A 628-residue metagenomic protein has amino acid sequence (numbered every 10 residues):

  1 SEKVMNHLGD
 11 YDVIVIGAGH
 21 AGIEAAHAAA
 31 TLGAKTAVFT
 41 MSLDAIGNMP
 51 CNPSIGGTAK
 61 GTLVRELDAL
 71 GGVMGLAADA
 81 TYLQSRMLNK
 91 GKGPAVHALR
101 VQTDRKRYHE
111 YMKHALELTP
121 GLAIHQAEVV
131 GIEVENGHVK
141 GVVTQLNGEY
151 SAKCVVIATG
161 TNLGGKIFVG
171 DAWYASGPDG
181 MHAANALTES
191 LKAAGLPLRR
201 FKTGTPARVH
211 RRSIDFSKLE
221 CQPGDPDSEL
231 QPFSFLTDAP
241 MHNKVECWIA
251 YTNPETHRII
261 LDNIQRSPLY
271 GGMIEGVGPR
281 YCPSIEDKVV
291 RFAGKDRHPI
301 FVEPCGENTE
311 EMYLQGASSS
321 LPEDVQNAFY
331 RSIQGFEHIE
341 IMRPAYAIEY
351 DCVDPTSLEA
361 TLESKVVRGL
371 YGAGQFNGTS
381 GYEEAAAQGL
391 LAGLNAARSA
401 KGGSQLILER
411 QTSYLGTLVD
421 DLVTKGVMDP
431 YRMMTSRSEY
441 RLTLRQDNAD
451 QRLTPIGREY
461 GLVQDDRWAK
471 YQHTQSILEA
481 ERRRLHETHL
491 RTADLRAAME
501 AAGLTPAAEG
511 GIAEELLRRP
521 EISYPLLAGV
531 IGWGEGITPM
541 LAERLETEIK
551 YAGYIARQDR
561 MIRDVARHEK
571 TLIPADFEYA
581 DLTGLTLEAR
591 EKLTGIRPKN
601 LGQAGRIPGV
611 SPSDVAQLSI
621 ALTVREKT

Functional and structural regions predicted by a protein language model:
H7-A21: Beta1/beta-strand and adjacent pyrophosphate-binding region of the FAD-binding site in flavoprotein oxidoreductases
G9, Q145-C154: Core beta-strand elements of the Rossmann-like FAD/NAD(P) dinucleotide-binding domain in flavoenzyme oxidoreductases
A25-E135, L146, A158-A175, H182-L187 (+2 more regions): Conserved N-terminal/central alpha/beta ligand/cofactor-binding core
S42-D44, K60, M87, T188-N327 (+4 more regions): An anion/pyrophosphate-binding glycine-rich loop and adjacent beta-alpha core in soluble alpha-beta enzymes
C154, T159-L163, L321, Q334: Glycine-/small-residue-rich beta->alpha transition segments that form the dinucleotide
Y313-T379, I407-D420, T538-K592, R597: A glycine-rich dinucleotide-binding beta-alpha-beta segment and adjacent secondary-structure elements that constitute
A385-L406: Internal hydrophobic alpha-helix adjacent to the cofactor/substrate pocket in enzyme cavities
R437, T443-R445, A449, T454-A616 (+1 more regions): Extended, charge-enriched "interface" segments that sit outside catalytic cores
